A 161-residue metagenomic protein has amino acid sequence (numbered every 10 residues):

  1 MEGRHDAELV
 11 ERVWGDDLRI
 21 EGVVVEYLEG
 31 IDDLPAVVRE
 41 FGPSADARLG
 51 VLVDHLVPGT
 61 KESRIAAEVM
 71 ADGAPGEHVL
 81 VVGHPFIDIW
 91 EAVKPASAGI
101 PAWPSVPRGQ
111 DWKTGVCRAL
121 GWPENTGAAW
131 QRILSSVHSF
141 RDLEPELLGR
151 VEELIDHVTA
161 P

Functional and structural regions predicted by a protein language model:
M1-P161: Acidic, divalent-metal-binding catalytic cores of TOPRIM and closely related two-metal-ion phosphodiester/pyrophosphate
